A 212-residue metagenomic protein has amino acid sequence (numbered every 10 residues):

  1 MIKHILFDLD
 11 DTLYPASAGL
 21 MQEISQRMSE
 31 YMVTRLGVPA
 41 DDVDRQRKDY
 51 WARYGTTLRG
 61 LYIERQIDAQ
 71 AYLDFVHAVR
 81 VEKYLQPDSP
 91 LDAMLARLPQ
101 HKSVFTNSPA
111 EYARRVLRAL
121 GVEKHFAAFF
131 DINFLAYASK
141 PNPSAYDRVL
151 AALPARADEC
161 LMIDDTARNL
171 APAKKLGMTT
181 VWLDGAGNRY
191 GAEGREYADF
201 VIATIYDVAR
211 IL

Functional and structural regions predicted by a protein language model:
M1-K3, A96, S103, P109-L212: Asp-based, Mg2+/Mn2+-dependent phosphohydrolase catalytic module
I2-F7, T12-D92, E111: N-terminal helical cap/lid subdomain that shapes the substrate entry/recognition surface in HAD-like hydrolases
K83, K102-V104: Short helix-to-loop capping/linker segments positioned immediately adjacent to catalytic or ligand/cofactor-binding
P90-Q100: A short, Lys/Arg-enriched amphipathic alpha-helix followed by its capping loop at the start of a domain
